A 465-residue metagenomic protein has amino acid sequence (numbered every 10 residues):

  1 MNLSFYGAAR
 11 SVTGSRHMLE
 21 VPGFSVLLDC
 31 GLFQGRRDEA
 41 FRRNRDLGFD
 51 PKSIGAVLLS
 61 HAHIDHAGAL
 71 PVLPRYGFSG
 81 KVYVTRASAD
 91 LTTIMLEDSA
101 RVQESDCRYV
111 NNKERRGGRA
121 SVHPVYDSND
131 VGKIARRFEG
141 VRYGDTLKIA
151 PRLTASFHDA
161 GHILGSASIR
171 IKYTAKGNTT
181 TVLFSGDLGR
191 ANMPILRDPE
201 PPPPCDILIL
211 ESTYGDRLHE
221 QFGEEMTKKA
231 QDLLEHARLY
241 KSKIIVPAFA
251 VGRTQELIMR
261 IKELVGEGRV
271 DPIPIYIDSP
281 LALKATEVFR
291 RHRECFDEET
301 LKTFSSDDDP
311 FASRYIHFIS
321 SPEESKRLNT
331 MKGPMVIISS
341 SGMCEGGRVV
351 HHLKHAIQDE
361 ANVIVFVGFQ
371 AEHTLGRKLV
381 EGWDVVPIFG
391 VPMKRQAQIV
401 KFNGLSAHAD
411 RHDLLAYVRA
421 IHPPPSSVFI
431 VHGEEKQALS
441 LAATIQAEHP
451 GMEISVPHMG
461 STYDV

Functional and structural regions predicted by a protein language model:
M1-K52, K133-R197, E323-T330, V336 (+3 more regions): Core dinuclear metal-dependent hydrolase active-site scaffold
A9-S11, V21-R136, L188-D198, E381-I388 (+2 more regions): Pre-active-site segment of Zn-dependent metallo-hydrolases
L28-C30, I54-H63, L70, V82-T85 (+11 more regions): Active-site neighborhood of phospho(di)ester-bond hydrolases with catalytic His/Asp-centered motifs
G55-A56, F78-K81, K243, P272-P274 (+2 more regions): Short active-site oxyanion
L91, S168, G189-D278, V363-G368 (+1 more regions): Cap/insert and terminal regions of metallo-dependent hydrolase folds
D98-V102, D106-V110, E224-M226, I261-L264 (+3 more regions): Short secondary-structure boundary/capping segments
S99-I163, R293-K332: Metallo-beta-lactamase
Q231-E372, P387: Hard-cation-handling environments
